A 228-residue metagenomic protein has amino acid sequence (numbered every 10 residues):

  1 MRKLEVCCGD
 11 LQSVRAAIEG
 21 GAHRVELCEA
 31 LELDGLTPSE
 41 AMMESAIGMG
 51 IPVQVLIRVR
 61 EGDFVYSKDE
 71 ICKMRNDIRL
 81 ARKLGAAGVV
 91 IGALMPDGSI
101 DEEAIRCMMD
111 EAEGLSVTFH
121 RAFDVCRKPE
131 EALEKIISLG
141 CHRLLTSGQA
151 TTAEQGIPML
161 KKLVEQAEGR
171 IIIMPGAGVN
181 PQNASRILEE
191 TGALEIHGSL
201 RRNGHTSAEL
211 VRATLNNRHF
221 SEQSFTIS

Functional and structural regions predicted by a protein language model:
M1-V25, A30-L33, T37: N-terminal pre-domain/capping segments
R2-V6, V25-L27, A46, V53-I57 (+5 more regions): Hydrophobic faces of well-ordered beta-strands that scaffold small-molecule active sites in alpha/beta enzyme cores
G9-G20, G62-L80, D124-L139, L163-I173 (+1 more regions): Catalytic cores of alpha/beta
D10-Q12, E29-L31, V59-E61, M95 (+4 more regions): Active-site-proximal loop/turn and secondary-structure-junction residues that shape catalytic pockets, frequently
E19-V25, M49-P52, L84-G88, A112-L115 (+4 more regions): Glycine-enriched alpha-helix->loop->beta-strand junction motifs that scaffold or abut catalytic
H23-L36, L80, L84-P96, L139-E154 (+1 more regions): Glycine-rich phosphate-binding active-site loops on the catalytic face of alpha/beta enzymes
G35-F64, I100-A122, Q155-P181, A208-F225: Alpha-helix-loop-beta-strand connector modules within alpha/beta enzyme cores
R82-A132: Hydrophobic, well-structured mid-protein blocks that either form specific transmembrane helices
